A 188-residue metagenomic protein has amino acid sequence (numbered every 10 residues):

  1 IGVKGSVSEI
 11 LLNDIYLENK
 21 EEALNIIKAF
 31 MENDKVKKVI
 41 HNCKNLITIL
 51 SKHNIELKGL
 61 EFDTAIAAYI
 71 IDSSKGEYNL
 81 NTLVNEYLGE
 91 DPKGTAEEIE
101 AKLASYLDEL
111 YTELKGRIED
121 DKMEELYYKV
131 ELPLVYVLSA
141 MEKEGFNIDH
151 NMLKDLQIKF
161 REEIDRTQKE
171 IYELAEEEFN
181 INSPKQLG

Functional and structural regions predicted by a protein language model:
I1-E86: Conserved RNase H-like, two-metal-ion catalytic cores of nucleic-acid enzymes
I1-Y16, K38-H41, K102-G188: Conserved "right-hand" nucleotidyltransferase catalytic core of DNA-directed polymerases
S51, I71, K75, L88 (+4 more regions): Hydrophobic/aromatic-lined pockets within catalytic cores
L57-G59, E90-A96, A175-N182: Short, surface-exposed acidic
T64-A65, T95-E100, K185-L187: Short linear loop/turn motifs
T64-I71, T95, M152-L153, Y172 (+1 more regions): Short beta-alpha connecting loops at secondary-structure transitions that line or flank enzyme active sites
S73-E86, E90, I158-K169: Compositionally biased, low-complexity linear motifs
T82-E98, A104-L114: A short, charged helix-loop
